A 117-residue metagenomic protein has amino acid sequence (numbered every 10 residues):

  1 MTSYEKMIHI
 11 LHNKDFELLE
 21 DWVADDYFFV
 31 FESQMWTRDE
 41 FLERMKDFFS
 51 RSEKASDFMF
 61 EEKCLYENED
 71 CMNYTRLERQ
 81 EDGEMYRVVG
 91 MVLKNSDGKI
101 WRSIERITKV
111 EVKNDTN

Functional and structural regions predicted by a protein language model:
E5-H9: Amphipathic alpha-helical repeat scaffolds
H12, V30, E43-N117: A beta-strand edge to alpha-helix "cap/lid" segment located at domain peripheries
K14-V30: Short, well-ordered alpha-helical segments enriched in acidic and aromatic residues
D15, T37-R38: A diffuse structural propensity rather than consistent per-protein peaks
E20, R38, L42-K46: Short, well-structured alpha-helical segments
D26-T37, S50: A short gly/proline-enriched turn/hairpin at secondary-structure junctions
